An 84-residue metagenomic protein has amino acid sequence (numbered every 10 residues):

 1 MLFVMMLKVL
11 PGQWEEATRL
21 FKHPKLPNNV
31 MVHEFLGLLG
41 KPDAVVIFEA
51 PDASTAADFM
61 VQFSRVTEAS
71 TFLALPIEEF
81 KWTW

Functional and structural regions predicted by a protein language model:
M1-N28, L36-P42, P51-S54, L75-W84: Short S/T/G/P-rich N-terminal loop/turn motif that feeds into the first structured element of a domain
K25-N28, F63-S70: A common structural junction motif
A44-V45, E68: Short active-site oxyanion
T55, F59-V61, A69-P76: RNase H-like, two-metal
